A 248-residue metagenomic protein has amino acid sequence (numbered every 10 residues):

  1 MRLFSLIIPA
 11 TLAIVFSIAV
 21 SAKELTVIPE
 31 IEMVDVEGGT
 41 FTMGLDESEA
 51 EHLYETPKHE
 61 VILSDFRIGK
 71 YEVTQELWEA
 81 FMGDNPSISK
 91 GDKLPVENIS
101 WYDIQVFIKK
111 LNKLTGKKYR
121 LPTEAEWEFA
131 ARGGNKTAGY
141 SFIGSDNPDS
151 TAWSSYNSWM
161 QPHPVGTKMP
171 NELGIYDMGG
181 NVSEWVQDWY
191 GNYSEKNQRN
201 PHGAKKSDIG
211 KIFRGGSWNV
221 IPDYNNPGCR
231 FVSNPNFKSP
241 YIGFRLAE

Functional and structural regions predicted by a protein language model:
M1-L6: Positively charged n-region of N-terminal signal peptides that target proteins for export
I8-S17: Bacterial N-terminal signal peptides
V20-A22: Boundary at the C-terminal end of the N-terminal hydrophobic targeting segment
E24-L25, M33, H52-L53, K58-E60 (+3 more regions): Short secondary-structure boundary/capping segments
V27-P86, S100, G179-G180: A short glycine-rich, aromatic-capped structural motif
T42, D46-E47, S87-K90, P95 (+2 more regions): Functional-site microenvironments in short loops/helix caps that host divalent-cation chemistry
S239-E248: Short, structured beta-strand segments at or near domain termini in extracellular proteins/domains
